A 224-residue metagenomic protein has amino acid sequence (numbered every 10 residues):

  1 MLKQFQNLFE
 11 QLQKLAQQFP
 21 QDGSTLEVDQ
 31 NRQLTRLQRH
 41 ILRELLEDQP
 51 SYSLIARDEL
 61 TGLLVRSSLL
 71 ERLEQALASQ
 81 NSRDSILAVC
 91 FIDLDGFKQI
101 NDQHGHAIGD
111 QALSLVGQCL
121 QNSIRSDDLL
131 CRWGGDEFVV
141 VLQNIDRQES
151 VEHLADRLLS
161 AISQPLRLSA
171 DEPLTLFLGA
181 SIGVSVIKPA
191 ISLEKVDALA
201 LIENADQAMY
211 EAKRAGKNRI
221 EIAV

Functional and structural regions predicted by a protein language model:
L26-L60, R66-A78, D128-L129, V141: Signal-transducing coiled-coil linker helices
R39, A155, P173, I187-E221: Catalytic-core segments of nucleotide cyclases and related cyclic-nucleotide turnover enzymes
P50, L54-I55, E74-A88, I92 (+4 more regions): Nucleotide second-messenger and two-component phosphorelay signaling modules
Y52-E71, I92-G105, S114: Conserved nucleotide-binding and Mg2+-coordinating catalytic segments in signaling enzymes
A56, G117-V151: Conserved helix-loop-beta segment at the catalytic/binding core of cyclic-nucleotide signaling proteins
F97, V116, L130, F138 (+2 more regions): Hydrophobic framework residues that shape the active-site pocket of cyclic nucleotide turnover catalytic cores
G117-Q118, S150-A170, D206: Alpha-helical scaffold within the catalytic cores of cyclic-nucleotide enzymes
R132, I162-S181, K213: Catalytic core regions of nucleotide second-messenger enzymes
